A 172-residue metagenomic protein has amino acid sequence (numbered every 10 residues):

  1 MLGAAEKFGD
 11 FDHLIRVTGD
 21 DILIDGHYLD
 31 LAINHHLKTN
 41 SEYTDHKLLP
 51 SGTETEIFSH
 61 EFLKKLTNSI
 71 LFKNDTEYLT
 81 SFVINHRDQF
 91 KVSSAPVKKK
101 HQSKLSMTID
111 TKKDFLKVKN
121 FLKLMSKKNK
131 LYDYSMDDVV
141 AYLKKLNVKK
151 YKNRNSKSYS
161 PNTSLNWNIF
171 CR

Functional and structural regions predicted by a protein language model:
M1-A4: Glycine-rich, basic loop-to-helix element that forms the pyrophosphate-binding segment of sugar-nucleotide handling
K7-F11, K38: Alpha-helix termination/capping residues and helix-transition junctions
D10-G19: Short beta-strand-to-loop acidic/aromatic patch adjacent to the donor-nucleotide binding site
L23-L105, K113-L116, N120, D138-R172: Conserved core of the sugar-phosphate nucleotidyltransferase
T108: Conserved phosphate/pyrophosphate-binding and hydrolysis machinery centered on Walker-type P-loop NTPases, extending
L124-K128: A hydrophobic, small-residue-rich beta->alpha segment in the mid-to-C-terminal subdomain of diverse proteins
